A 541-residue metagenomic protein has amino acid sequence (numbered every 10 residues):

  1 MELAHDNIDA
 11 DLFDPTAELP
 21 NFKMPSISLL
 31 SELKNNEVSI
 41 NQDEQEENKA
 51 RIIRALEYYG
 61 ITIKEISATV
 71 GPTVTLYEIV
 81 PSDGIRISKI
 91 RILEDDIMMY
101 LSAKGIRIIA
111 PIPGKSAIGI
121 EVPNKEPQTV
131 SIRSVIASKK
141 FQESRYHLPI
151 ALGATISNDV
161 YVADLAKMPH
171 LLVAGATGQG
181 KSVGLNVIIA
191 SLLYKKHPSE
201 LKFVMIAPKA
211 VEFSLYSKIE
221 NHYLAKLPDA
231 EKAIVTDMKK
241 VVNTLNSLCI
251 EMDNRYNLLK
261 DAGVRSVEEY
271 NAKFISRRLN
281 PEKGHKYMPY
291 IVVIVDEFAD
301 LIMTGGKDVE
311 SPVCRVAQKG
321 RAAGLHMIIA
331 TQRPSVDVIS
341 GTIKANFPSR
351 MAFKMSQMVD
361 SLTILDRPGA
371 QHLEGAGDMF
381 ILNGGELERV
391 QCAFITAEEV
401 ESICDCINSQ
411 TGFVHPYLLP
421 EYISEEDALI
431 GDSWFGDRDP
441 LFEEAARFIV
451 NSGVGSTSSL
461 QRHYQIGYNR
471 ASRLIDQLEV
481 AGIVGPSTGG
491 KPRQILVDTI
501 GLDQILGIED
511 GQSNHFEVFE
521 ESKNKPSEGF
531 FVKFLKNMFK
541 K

Functional and structural regions predicted by a protein language model:
M1-H170, N221, S361, T499-G501 (+1 more regions): Low-complexity, intrinsically disordered P/S/T-rich segments
E18-P25, I112-A117, E121, K139-R265 (+8 more regions): P-loop NTPase catalytic phosphate-binding loop
L33, G305, V309, F435-G436 (+1 more regions): Conserved beta-strand/loop elements of the cytosolic catalytic core of P-type E1-E2 ATPases, chiefly in the P-domain
I61, A103, D261, L325 (+1 more regions): Short glycine/serine/threonine/alanine-rich loop segments
S67-Y77, I106-N124, A262-R278, H285-M288 (+5 more regions): Glycine/charge-rich, flexible interdomain linkers and switch-proximal surface loops that mediate coupling
L258-Y270, V414-I423: Short, flexible loop/turn segments with low-complexity composition
N383-E479, I483-K541: Conserved alpha/beta core segments of nucleic-acid transaction machinery
